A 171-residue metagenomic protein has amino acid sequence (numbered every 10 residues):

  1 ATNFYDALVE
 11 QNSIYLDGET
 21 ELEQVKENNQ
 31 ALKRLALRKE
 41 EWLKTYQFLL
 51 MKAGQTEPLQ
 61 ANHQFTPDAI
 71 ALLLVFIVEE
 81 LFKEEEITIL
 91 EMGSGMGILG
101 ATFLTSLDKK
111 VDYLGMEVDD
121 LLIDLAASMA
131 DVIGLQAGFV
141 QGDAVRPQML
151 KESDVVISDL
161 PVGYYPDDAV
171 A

Functional and structural regions predicted by a protein language model:
A1-A53: A short N-terminal interaction module
D68-E86: Conserved alpha-helix/loop element of class I SAM-dependent methyltransferases that forms part of the SAM/SAH-binding
E85-G95: Conserved class I S-adenosyl-L-methionine
M96-K109: Conserved SAM-binding loop of SAM-dependent methyltransferases across substrates and taxa, primarily the Class I
D112-E117: Conserved SAM-binding motif I beta-strand of class I
A126-A127: Conserved SAM-binding loop
I133-A144: Conserved SAM-binding strand-loop segment of SAM-dependent methyltransferases
I157-A171: Mobile active-site "lid"/loop adjacent to the S-adenosyl-L-methionine
